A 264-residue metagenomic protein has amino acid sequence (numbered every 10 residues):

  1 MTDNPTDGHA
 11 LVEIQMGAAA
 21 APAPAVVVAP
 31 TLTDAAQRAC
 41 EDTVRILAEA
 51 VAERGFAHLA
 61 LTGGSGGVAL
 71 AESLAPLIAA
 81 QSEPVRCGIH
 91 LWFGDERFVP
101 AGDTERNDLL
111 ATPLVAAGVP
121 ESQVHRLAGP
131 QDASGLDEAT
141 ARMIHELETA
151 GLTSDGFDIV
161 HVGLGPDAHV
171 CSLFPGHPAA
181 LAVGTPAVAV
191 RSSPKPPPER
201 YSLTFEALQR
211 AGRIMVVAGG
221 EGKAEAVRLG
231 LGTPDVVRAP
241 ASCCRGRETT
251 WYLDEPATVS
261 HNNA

Functional and structural regions predicted by a protein language model:
T2-L59: N-terminal glycine-/serine-/threonine-rich phosphate-binding loop
N4-A23, P84-H161: Ligand-binding beta-strand-loop-alpha-helix segment within the catalytic cores of soluble metabolic enzymes
A52-L77: Glycine-rich N-terminal segment of FAD-binding domains in flavoprotein oxidoreductases, spanning the beta-loop-helix
L61-G66, V162-P166, G219: Glycine-rich beta-strand-to-loop/alpha-helix junction loops that act as flexible
S73-P84, L109-P113, P175-V183, T233: A glycine- and small-aliphatic-rich helix-loop capping segment at beta-alpha/alpha-beta transitions that lines
Q81, P197-R210, V236-A239: A short, acidic, amphipathic alpha-helical segment used as a generic capping/interface helix at domain edges
I159-E206: Class I SAM-dependent methyltransferase SAM-binding "motif I" and its flanking Rossmann-like core
G212-A264: ATP/nucleoside-binding phosphotransfer catalytic cores, i.e., glycine-rich phosphate-binding loops
